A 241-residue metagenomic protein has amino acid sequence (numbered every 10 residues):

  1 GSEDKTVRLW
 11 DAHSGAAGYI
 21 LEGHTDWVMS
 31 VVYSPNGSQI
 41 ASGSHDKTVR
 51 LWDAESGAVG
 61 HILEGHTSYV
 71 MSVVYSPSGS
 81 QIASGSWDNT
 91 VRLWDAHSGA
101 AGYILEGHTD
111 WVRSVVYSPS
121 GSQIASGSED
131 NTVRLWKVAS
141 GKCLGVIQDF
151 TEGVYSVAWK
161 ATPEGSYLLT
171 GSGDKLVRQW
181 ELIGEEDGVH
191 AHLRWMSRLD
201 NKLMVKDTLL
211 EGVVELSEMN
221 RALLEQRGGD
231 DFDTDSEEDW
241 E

Functional and structural regions predicted by a protein language model:
G1-E3, S42-D46, S84-D88, S126-D130 (+1 more regions): Conserved strand-to-loop turn within each blade of WD40 beta-propeller repeats
V7-W10, V31, V49-W52, V73 (+5 more regions): WD40-repeat beta-propellers
A17-Y19, V59-H61, A101-Y103, C143-G145 (+1 more regions): A structural motif specific to WD40 beta-propellers
E22-V28, E64-V70, L105-V112, Q148-V154 (+1 more regions): WD40/WD-repeat beta-propeller blade N-cap
S34, S76, S118, V138 (+2 more regions): Conserved Ser/Thr-centered positions that define the repeating blades of beta-propeller domains
N36-S38, S78-S80, S120-S122, E164-S166: Short coil/turn segments that connect the beta-strands within blades of beta-propeller domains
L144-Q148, G153-Y155, S166-L169, G173-E241: Eukaryotic protein-protein interaction scaffolds centered on beta-propeller repeats
